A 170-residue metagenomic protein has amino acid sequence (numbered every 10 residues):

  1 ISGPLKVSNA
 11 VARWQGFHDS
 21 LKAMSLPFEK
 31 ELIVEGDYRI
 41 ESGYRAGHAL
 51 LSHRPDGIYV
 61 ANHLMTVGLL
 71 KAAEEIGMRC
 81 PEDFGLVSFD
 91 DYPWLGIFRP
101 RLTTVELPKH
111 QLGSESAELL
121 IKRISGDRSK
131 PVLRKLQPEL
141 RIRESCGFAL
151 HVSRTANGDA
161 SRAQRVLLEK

Functional and structural regions predicted by a protein language model:
I1-K170: Bacterial carbohydrate/catabolite-sensing allosteric modules
